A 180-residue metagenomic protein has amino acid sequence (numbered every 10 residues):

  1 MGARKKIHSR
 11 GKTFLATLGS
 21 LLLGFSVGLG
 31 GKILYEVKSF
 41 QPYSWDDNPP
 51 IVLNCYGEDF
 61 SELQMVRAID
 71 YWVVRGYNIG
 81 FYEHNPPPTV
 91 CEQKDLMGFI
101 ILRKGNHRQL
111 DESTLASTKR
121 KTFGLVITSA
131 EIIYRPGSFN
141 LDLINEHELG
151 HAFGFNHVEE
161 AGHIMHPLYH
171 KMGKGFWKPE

Functional and structural regions predicted by a protein language model:
M1-R10: N-terminal Lys/Arg-rich, disordered targeting/topogenic segments
G2, G24, G28-K32, S117-N140 (+1 more regions): Metalloprotease/metallohydrolase-associated module, dominated by Zn2+-dependent proteases
K12-F60, I69-D70, V74, R108-L125: Disordered inhibitory propeptide/activation segment of secreted metzincin zinc metalloprotease zymogens, centered on
N54-E62, P87, L141, F176-P179: Short, structured coil/loop segments at alpha-helix boundaries
E62-E148, A152, N156: Metzincin-family zinc-dependent endopeptidase catalytic domain
